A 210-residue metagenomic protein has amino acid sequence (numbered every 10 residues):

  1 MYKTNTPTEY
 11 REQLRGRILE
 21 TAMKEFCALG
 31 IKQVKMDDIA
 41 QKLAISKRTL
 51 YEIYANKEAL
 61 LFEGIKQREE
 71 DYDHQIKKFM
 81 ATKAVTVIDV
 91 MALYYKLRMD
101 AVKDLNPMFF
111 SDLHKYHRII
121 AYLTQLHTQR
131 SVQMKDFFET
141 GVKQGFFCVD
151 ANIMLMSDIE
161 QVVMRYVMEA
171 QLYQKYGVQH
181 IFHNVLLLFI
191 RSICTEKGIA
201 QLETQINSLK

Functional and structural regions predicted by a protein language model:
M1-L29, Q33-I45, A59-F62: Basic, helix-initiating cap at the start of DNA-binding domains
M1-Y2, D136, T140, Q144 (+1 more regions): C-terminal peripheral helix-coil segments that are non-catalytic and often amphipathic
A44-Y54: Short hydrophobic/aromatic patch on the recognition helix
E63, I76-D104, S157-E160: Hydrophobic alpha-helical connector segments
I65-D73: Short, basic, alpha-helical segments at the C-terminal edge of helix-turn-helix-like DNA-binding modules
D89, L97-T124, D136, L202: Amphipathic alpha-helical segments used for helix-helix packing
R118-F146, I153-M164, E169: Amphipathic alpha-helical packing segments from all-alpha helical-bundle domains
